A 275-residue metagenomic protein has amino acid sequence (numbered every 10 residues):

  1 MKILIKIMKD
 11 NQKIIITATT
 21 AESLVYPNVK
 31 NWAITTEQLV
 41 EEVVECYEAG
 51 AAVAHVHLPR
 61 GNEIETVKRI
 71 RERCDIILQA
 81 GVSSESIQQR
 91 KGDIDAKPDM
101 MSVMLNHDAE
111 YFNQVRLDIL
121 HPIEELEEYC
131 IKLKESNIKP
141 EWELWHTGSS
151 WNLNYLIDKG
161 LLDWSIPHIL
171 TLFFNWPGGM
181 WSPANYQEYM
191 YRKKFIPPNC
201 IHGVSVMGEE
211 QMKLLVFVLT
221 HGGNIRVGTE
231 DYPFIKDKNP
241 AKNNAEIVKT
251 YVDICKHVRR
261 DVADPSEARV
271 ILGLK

Functional and structural regions predicted by a protein language model:
I5-N31, L105, N113: N-terminal small/glycine-rich loop or linker at the start of catalytic domains across soluble metabolic enzymes
T20-Q38, V82-I87, G203-S205: Active-site mouth loops of central-metabolism enzymes
P27, A52-T66, W176, P233-K236: Glycine-rich, proline-tolerant flexible connector loops at the mouths of alpha/beta enzymes
T36, E63-L120: Active-site beta->alpha loop and helix N-cap motifs at the rims of alpha/beta catalytic domains
N62-V82, Y129, L133, Y191-P198 (+1 more regions): Alpha-helix-loop-beta-strand connector modules within alpha/beta enzyme cores
M100-G228: Catalytic alpha/beta core domains of metabolic enzymes, predominantly
L117-D118, D237-K256: C-terminal helical cap(s) of enzyme catalytic domains, especially alpha/beta-barrels
K249, D253-K275: Mid-to-C-terminal alpha-helical segments outside catalytic/metal-binding sites
